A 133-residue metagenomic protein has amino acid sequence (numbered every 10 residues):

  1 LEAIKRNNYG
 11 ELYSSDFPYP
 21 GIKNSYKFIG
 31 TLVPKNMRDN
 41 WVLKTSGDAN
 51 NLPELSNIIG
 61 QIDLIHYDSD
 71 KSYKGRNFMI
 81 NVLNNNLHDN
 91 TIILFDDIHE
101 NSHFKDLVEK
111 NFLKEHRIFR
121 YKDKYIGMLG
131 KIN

Functional and structural regions predicted by a protein language model:
L1-N133: S-adenosylmethionine/decaboxylated-SAM
